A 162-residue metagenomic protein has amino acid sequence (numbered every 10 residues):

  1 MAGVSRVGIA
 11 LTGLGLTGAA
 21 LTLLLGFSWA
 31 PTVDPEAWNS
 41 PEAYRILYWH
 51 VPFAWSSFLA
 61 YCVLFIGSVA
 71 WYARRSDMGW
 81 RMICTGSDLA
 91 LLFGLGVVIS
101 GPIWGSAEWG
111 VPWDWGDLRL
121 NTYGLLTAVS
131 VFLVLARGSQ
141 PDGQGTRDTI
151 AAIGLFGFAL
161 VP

Functional and structural regions predicted by a protein language model:
M1-P162: Polytopic transmembrane helical bundles with strong interfacial aromatic enrichment
